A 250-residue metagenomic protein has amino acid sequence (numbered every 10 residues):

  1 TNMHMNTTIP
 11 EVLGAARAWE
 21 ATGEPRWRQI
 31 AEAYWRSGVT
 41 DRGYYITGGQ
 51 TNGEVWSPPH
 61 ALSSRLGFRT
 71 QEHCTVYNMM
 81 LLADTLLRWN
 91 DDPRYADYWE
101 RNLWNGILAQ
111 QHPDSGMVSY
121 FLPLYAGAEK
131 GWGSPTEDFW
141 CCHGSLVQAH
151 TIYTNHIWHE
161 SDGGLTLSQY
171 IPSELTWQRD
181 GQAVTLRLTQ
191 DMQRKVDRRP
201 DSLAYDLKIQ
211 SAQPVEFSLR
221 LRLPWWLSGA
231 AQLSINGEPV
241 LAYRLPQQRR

Functional and structural regions predicted by a protein language model:
T1-R250: Glycan-recognition and catalytic cores of secretory/periplasmic carbohydrate-active enzymes
